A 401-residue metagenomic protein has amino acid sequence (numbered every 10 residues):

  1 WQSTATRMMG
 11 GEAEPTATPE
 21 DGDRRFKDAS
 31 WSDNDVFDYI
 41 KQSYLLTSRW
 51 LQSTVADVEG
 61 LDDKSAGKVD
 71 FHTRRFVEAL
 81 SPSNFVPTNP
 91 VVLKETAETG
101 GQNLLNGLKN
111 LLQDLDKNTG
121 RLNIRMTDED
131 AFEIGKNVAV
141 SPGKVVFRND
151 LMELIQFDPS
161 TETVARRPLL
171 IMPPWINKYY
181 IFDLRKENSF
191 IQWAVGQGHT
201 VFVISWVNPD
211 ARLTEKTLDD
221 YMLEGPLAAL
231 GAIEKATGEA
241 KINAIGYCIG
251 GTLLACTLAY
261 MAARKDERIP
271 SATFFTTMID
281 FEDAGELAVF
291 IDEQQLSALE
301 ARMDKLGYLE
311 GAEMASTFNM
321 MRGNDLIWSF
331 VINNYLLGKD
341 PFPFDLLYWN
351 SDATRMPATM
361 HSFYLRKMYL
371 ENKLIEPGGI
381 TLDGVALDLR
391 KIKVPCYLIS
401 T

Functional and structural regions predicted by a protein language model:
W1-M152, V164-A165, F202, L309: Amphipathic, low-complexity, repeat-rich surface-exposed segments
D62-K94, K235, E239, T257-H361 (+2 more regions): Alpha/beta-hydrolase-fold enzymes
V164-W175: Short beta-strand element of the alpha/beta-hydrolase
D183-V201: Short amphipathic alpha-helix adjacent to the substrate-entry channel of hydrolases
L213-T237: Alpha/beta-hydrolase active-site loop
L230-G250: Alpha/beta-hydrolase fold nucleophile elbow
A244-G246, F275, I399: Short beta-strand immediately N-terminal to the catalytic nucleophile in serine-hydrolase-like folds
I392, L398-S400: Short beta-strand/loop motif that positions the catalytic acidic residue of the alpha/beta-hydrolase fold
